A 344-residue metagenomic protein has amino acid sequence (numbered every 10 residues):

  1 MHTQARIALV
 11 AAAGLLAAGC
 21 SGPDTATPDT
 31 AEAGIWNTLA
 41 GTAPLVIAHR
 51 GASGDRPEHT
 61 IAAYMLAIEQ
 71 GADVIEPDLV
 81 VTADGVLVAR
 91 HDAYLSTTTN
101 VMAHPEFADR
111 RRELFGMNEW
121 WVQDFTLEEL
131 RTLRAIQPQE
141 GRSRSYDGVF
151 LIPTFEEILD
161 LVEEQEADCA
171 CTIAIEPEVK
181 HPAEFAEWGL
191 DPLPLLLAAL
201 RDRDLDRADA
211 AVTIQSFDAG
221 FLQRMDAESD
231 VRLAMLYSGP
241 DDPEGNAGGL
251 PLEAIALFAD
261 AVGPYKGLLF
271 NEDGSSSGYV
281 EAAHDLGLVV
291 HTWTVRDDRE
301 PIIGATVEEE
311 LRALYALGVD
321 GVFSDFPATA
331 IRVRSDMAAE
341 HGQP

Functional and structural regions predicted by a protein language model:
H2-S21: Secretory targeting and sorting signals
G19-P344: Phosphate-group recognition and catalysis centered on beta-loop-alpha active-site segments
